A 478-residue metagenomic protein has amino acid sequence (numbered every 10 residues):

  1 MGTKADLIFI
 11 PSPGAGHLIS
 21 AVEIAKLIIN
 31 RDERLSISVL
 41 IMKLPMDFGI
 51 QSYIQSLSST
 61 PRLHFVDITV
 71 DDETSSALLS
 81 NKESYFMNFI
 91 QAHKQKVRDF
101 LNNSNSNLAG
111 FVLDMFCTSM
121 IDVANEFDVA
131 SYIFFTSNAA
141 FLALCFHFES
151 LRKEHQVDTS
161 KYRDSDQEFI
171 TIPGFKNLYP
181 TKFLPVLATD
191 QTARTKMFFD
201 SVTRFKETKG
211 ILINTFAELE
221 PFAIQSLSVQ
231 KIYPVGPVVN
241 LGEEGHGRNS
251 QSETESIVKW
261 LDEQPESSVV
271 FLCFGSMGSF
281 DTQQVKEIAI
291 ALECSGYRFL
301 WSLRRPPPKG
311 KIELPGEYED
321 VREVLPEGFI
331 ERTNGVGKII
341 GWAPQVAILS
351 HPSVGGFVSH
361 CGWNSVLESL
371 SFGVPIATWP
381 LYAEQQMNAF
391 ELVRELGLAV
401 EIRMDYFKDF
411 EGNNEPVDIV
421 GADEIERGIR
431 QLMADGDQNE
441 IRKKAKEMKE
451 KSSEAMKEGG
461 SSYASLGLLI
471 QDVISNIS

Functional and structural regions predicted by a protein language model:
M1-S478: Glycosyltransferase specificity loop/lid
